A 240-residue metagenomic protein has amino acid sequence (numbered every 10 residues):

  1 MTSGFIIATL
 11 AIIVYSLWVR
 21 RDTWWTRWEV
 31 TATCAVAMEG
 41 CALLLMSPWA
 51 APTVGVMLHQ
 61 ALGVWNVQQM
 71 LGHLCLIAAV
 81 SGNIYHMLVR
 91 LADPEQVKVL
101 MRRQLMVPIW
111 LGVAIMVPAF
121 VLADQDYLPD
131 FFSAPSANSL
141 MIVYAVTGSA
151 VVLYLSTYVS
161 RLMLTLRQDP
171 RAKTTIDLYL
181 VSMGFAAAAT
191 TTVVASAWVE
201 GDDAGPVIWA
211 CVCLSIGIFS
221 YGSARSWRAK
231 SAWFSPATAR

Functional and structural regions predicted by a protein language model:
M1-Q69, A172: Membrane-proximal first intracellular loop
F5-L10, L76-V80, I142-R161, L214-I218: Generic alpha-helical transmembrane segments
Y15-W18, Q68-M106: Internal transmembrane alpha-helix with an interfacial aromatic "cap," most often the third helix
W24-A37, L100-M106, R171-S182, A204-C211: Membrane-interfacial loop-to-transmembrane alpha-helix junctions, especially the N-terminal start
L43-M46, A114-D124, A189-V194: C-terminal TM-helix exit segments that contain a strictly Trp-centered aromatic cap at the helix terminus
A51-W65, Q125-L140, S196-P206: Membrane-interface interhelical loops and short amphipathic "cap" helices that link adjacent transmembrane segments
L91-S156: Membrane-proximal helix-loop-helix units in multi-pass membrane proteins
A150-R240: C-terminal transmembrane-bundle signature of multipass membrane proteins, characterized by strong activation on
